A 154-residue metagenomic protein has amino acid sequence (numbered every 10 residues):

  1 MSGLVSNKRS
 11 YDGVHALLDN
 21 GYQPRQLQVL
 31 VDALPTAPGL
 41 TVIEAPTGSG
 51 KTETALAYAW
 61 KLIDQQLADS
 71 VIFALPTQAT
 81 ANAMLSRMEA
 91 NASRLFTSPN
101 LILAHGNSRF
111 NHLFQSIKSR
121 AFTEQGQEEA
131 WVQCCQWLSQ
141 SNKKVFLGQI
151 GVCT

Functional and structural regions predicted by a protein language model:
M1-T154: N-terminal helicase ATP-binding lobe
